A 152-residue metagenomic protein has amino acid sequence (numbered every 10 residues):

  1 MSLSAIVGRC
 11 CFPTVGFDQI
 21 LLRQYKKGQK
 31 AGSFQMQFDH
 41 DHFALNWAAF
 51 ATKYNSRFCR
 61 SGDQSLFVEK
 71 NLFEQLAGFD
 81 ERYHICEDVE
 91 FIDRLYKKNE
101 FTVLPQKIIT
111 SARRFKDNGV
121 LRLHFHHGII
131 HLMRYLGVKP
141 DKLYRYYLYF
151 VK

Functional and structural regions predicted by a protein language model:
M1, K27-K30, K98-N99: Short, high-confidence coil segments that cap the C-terminus of an alpha-helix and link into the following beta-strand
M1-S2, I6-R23, C86-E87, I92-D93 (+1 more regions): Acidic donor-binding/catalytic loop of UDP-sugar-dependent glycosyltransferases, especially processive GT2
I6, G32-M36, L104-Q106, T110-S111: Short glycine/serine/threonine-enriched helix-capping/active-site loop that flanks the nucleotide-sugar donor pocket
R9-A44: Conserved donor NDP-sugar-binding/catalytic core segment of glycosyltransferases
R23, A48-T52, L121-R122: Short, hinge-like loop/turn segments at secondary-structure boundaries
K30-D39, F43-L45, F50-N71: A recurrent flexible, glycine/aromatic-enriched loop bordering the glycosyltransferase active site that acts as
L72-A77, R82-T102, K107: A short, conserved alpha-helix in the catalytic core of glycosyltransferases
Y96-K152: Hydrophobic helical membrane-anchoring modules
